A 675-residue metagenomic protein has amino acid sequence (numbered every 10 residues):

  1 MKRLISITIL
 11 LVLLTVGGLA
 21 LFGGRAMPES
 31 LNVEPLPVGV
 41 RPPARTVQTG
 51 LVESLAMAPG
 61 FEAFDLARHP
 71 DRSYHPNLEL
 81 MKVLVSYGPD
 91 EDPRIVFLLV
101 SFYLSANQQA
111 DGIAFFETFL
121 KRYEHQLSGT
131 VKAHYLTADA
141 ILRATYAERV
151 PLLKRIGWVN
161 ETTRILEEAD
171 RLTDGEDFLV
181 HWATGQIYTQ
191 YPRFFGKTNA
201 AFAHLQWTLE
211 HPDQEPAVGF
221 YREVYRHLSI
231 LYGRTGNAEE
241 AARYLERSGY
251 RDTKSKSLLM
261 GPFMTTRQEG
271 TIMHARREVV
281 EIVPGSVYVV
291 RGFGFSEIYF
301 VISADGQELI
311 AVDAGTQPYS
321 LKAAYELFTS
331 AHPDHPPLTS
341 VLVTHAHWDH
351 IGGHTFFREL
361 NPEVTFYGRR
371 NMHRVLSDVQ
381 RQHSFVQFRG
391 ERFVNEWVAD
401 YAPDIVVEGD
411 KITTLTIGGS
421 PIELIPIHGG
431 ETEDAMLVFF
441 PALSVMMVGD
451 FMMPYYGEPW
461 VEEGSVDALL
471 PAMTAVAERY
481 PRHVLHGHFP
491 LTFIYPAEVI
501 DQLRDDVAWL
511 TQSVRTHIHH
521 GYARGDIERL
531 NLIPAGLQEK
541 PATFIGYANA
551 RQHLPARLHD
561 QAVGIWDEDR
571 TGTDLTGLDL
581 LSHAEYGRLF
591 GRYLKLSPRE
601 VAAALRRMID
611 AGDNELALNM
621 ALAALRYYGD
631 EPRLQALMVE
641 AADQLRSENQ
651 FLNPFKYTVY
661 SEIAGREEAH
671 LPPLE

Functional and structural regions predicted by a protein language model:
A67-M81, S105-L120, K154-R164, K197-Q206 (+2 more regions): Helix-turn-helix repeat elements of alpha-solenoid scaffolds
Y103-N107, A140, A144-K154, I187-F195 (+2 more regions): Short coil/turn linking the two alpha-helices of tandem helical-hairpin repeats
A241-E308, Q650-G665: Zn-dependent metallo-beta-lactamase
G249, H519-E675: C-terminal regulatory/interaction regions
E278-A331, M436-G449: Conserved beta-strand hairpin/beta-sheet module of binuclear metal-dependent hydrolase folds, prominently
Q307-S340, D610, N614, N619 (+2 more regions): Pre-active-site segment of Zn-dependent metallo-hydrolases
S330-D410: Active-site HxH/HxHxD metal-binding segment of metal-dependent hydrolases
D467-D526, L530, P534, A542-F544 (+3 more regions): Divalent-metal (often Zn2+) His-rich catalytic cores of metallo-beta-lactamase-fold enzymes
